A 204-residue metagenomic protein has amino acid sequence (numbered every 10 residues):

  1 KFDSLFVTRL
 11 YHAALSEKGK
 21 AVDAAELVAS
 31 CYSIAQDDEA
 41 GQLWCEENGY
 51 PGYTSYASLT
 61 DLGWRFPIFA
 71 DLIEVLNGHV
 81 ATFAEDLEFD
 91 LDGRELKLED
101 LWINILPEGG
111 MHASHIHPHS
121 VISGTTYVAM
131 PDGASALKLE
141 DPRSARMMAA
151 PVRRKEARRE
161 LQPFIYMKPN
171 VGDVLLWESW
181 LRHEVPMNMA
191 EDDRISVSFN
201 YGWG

Functional and structural regions predicted by a protein language model:
K1-D90: Non-heme Fe(II)/2-oxoglutarate
K1-S4, L175, V185: Karyopherin-beta/Importin-beta family HEAT-repeat alpha-solenoid scaffold
T8, L98, D192-S196: Short edge beta-strand segments in beta-sheet-rich domains
D61, P67-E99, P107-V121, T126-D132: Active-site region of the double-stranded beta-helix
I103-L176, W203: Catalytic core of non-heme Fe(II) oxygenases with the double-stranded beta-helix
H112-H115, H183-A190: Short beta-strand His + acidic residue motifs that chelate non-heme Fe in jelly-roll/DSBH and cupin folds
G124-T126, E191-G204: A short hydrophobic beta-strand segment most commonly corresponding to one strand of the jelly-roll/cupin
